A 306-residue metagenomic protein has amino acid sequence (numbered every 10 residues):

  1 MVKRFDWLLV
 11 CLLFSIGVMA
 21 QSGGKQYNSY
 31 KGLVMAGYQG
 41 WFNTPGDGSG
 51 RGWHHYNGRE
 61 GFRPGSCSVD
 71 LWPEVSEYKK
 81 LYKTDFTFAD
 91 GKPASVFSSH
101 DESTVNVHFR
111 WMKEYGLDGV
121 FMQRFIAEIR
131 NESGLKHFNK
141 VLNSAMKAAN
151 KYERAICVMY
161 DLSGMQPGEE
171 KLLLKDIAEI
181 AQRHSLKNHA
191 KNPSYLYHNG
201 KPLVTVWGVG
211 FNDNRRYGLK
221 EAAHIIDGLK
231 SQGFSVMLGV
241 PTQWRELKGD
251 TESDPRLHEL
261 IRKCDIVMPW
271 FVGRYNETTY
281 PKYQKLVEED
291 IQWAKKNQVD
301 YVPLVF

Functional and structural regions predicted by a protein language model:
M1-S22: Bacterial Sec-dependent N-terminal signal peptides
Q21-F306: Glycan-processing catalytic domains of CAZymes
